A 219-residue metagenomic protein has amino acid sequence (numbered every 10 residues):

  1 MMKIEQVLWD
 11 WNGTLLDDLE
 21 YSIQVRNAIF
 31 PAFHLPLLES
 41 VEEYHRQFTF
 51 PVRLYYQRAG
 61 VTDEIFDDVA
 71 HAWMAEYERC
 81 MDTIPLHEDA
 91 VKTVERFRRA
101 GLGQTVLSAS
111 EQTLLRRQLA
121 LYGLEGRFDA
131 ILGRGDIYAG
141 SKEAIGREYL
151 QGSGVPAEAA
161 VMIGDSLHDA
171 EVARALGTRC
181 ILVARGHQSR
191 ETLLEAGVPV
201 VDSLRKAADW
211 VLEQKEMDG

Functional and structural regions predicted by a protein language model:
M2, A100-L102, S153-A157, Q214 (+1 more regions): Glycine-rich phosphate-binding loop signature in dinucleotide/nucleotide-binding domains
M2-K92: N-terminal helical cap/lid subdomain that shapes the substrate entry/recognition surface in HAD-like hydrolases
Q6, K142-E171: Conserved Lys-Pro-Asp/Glu-containing loop-to-beta segment of HAD-superfamily phosphomonoesterases, centered on
P36, T62, E125-D129, P156 (+1 more regions): Conserved H-loop
E42-Y44, E125-G140: A short, structured active-site edge motif that brings together acidic residues
R79-V106, Q112-R116, E143: Short, acidic loop-to-helix structural element flanking the phosphoryl-transfer center in phosphate-processing enzymes
Y122-G133, T192-V211: Structural recognition of alpha->loop->beta junctions
V161-P199: Acidic, Mg2+-coordinating phosphoryl-transfer loop and its flanking beta/alpha structural elements, shared across
